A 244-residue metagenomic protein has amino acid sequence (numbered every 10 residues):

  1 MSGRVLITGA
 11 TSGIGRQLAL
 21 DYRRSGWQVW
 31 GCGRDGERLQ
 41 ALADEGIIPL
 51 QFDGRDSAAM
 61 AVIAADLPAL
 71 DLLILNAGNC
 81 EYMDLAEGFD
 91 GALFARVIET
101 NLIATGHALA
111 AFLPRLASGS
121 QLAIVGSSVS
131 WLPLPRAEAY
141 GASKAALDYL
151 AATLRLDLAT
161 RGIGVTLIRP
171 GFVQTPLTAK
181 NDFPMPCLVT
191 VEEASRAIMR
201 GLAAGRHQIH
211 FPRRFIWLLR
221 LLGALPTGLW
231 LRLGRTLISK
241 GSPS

Functional and structural regions predicted by a protein language model:
T11-S12: Conserved glycine-rich cofactor-binding loop
D44-A58: Rossmann-fold cofactor-recognition segment
N76-M83: Conserved NAD(P)H cofactor-binding loop of Rossmann-fold oxidoreductase domains
D84-A86, D90-R96: Substrate-binding pocket helix/loop in short-chain dehydrogenase/reductase
L109, S143: Active-site helix of classical SDR
S127: Residue(s) in the substrate-gating loop at a strand-loop-helix junction that position the organic substrate next
L167, F183-L218: C-terminal helical subdomain
